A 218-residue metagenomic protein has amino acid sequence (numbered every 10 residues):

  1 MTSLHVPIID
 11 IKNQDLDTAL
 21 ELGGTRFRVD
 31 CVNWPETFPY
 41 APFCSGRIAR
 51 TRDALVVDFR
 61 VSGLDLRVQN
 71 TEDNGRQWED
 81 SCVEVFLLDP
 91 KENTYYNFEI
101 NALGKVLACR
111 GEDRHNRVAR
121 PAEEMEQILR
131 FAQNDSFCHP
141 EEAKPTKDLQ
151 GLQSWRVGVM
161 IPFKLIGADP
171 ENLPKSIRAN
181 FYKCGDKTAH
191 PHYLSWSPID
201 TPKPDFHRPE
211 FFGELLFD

Functional and structural regions predicted by a protein language model:
M1-D218: Structural preference for beta-rich elements and adjacent junctions enriched in aromatics
